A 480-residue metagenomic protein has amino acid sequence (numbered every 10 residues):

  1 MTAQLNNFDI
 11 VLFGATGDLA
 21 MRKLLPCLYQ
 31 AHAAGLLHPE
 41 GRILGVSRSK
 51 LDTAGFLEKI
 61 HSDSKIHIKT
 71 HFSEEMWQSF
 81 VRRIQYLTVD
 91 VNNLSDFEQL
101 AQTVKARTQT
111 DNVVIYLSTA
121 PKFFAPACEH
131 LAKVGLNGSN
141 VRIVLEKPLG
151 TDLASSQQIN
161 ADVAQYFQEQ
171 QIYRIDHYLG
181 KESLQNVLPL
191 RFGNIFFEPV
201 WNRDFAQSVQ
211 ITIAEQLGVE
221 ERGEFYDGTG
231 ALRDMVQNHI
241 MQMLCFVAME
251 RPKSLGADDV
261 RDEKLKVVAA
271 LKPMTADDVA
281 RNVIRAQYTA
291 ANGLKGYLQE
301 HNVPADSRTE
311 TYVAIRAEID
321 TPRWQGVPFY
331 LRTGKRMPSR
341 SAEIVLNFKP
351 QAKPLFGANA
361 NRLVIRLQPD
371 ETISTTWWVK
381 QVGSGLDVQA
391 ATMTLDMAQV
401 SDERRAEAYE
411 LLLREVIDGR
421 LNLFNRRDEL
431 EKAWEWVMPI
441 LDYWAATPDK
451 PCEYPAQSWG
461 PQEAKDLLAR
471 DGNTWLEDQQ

Functional and structural regions predicted by a protein language model:
M1-V144, L149-Q480: Secretory/organelle targeting and membrane-embedding segments
